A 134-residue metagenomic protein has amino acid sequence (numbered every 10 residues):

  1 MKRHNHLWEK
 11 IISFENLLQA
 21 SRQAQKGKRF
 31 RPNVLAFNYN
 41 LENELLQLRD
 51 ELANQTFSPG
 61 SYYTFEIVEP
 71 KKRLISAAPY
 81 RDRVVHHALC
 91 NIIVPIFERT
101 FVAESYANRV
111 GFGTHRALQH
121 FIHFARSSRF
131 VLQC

Functional and structural regions predicted by a protein language model:
M1, Q23-R29, E66-V68, E98-T100 (+1 more regions): Short acidic (Asp/Glu) and glycine-rich catalytic loops that position anionic groups and cofactors
M1-L46: Non-catalytic, polymerase-adjacent accessory regions of viral genome-replication enzymes
I11-K26, P59-T64, N91-I96, R126: Short, compositionally biased low-complexity segments
N16-L17, L48-K71, V84, H123-R126: Reverse-transcriptase-like RNA-dependent polymerase core
F30-P32, H115-C134: Conserved catalytic palm subdomain of right-hand nucleotidyl-transferase polymerases, strongest for RNA-directed enzymes
Y62-K72, V102-L118: Short, glycine/charge-rich beta-strand/loop segments that flank catalytic centers and engage negatively charged groups
K72-V102: Conserved pre-motif C helix in the palm subdomain of viral-like polymerases
H86, C90, V94, E98 (+2 more regions): Well-ordered mid-protein domain cores that form the structural environment of catalytic cofactors
